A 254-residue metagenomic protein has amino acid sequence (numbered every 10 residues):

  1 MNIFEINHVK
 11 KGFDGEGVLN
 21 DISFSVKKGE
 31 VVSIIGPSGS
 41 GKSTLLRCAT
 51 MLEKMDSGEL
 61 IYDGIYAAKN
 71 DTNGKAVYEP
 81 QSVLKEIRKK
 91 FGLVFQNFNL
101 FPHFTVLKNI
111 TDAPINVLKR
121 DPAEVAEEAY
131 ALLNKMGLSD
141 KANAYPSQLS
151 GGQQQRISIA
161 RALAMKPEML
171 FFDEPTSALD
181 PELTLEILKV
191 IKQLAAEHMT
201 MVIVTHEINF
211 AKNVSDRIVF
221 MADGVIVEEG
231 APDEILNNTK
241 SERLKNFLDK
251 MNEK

Functional and structural regions predicted by a protein language model:
G58-T72: Conserved ABC transporter NBD signature motif
F104-D112: Short coil-to-helix segment of the ABC ATPase nucleotide-binding domain corresponding to the Q-loop/switch region
A144-S147, M165, E197: Conserved signature/switch motifs of ABC ATPase nucleotide-binding domains
L170-D173: Catalytic Walker B motif of ABC-type/P-loop ATPase nucleotide-binding domains
P181-L183: Helix N-cap at the start of a conserved alpha-helix in ABC-type nucleotide-binding domains
E229-G230: ABC ATPase "signature
